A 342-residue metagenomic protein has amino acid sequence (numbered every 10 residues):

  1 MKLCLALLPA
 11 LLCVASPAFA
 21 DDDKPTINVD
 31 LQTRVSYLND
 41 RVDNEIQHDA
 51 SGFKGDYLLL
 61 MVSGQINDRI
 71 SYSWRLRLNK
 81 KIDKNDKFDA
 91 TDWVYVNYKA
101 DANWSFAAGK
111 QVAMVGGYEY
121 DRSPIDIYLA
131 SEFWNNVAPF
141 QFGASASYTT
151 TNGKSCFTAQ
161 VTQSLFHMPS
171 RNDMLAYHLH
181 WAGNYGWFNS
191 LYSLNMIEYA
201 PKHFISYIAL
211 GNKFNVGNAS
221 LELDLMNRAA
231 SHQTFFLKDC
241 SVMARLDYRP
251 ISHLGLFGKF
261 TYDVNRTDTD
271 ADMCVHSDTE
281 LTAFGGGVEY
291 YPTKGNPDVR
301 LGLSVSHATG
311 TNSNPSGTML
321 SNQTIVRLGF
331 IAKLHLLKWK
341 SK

Functional and structural regions predicted by a protein language model:
M1-D23, H335-K342: Cleavable N-terminal export/targeting peptides
L12-A15, K154, V305: Intrinsically disordered, low-complexity segments enriched in Ser/Pro/Gly/Ala and basic residues
D22-L38, D49-F166, D173, A182-N184: Outer membrane beta-barrel
Q32-H48, K84, Y95, K99 (+3 more regions): Outer-membrane beta-barrel pore domains
G109, S147, Q160, H180-A182 (+3 more regions): Residues in well-ordered beta-strands of folded domains
P139-F140, M174, I205, Q323: A structural signal for well-ordered alpha-helical scaffolds and beta->alpha junctions
T158-F204: Loop-centered beta-sheet repeat module
